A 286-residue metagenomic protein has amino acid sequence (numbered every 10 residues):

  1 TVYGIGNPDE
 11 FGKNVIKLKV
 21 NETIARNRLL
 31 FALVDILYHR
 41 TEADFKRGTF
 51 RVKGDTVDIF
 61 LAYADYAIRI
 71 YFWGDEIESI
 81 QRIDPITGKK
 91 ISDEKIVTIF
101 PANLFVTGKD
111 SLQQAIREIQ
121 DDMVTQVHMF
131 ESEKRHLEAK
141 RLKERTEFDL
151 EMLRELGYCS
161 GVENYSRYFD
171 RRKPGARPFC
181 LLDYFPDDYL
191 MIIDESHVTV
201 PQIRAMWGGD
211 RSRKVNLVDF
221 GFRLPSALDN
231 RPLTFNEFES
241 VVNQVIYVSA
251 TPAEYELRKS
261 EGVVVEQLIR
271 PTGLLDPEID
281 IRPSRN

Functional and structural regions predicted by a protein language model:
T1-N286: ASCE RecA-like P-loop NTPase motor cores that couple ATP hydrolysis to mechanical translocation on nucleic acids
